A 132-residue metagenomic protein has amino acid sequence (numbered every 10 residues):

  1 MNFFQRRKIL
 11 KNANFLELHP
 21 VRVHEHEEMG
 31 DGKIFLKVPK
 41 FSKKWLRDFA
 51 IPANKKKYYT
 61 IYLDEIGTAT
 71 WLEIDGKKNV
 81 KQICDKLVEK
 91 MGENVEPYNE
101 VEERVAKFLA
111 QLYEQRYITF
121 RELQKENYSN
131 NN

Functional and structural regions predicted by a protein language model:
M1-E17, P52-N132: Long, charge-rich, low-complexity alpha-helical segments
M1-K44: Hydrophobic packing positions characteristic of elongated beta-solenoid/beta-helix-type spike/fiber shafts
F35, K43-Y59: Short, Lys/Arg-enriched N-terminal segment that forms or immediately precedes the first helix of a structured domain
